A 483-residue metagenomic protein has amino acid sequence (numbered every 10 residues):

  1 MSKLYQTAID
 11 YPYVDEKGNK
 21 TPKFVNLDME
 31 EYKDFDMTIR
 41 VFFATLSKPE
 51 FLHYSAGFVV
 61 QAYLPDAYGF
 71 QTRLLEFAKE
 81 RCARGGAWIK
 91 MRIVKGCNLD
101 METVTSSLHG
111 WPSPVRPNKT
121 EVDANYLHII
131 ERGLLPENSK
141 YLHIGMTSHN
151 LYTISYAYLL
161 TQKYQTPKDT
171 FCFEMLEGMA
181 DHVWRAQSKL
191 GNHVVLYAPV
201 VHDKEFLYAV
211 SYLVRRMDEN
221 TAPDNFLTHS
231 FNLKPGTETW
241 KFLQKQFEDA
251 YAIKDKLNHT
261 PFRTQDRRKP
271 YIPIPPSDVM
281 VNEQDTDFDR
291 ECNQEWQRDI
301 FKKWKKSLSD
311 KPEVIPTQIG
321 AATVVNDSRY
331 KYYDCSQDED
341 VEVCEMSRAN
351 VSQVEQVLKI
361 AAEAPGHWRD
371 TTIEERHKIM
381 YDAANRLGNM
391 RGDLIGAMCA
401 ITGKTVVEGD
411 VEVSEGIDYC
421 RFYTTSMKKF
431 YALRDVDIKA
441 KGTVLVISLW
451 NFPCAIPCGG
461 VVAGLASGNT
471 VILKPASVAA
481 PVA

Functional and structural regions predicted by a protein language model:
M1-M280, Q284: Positively charged, amphipathic and often flexible ligand-engagement surfaces
L27, M146-H149, M217, D340 (+5 more regions): Conserved structural-core and active-site-/substrate-pathway-adjacent residues in large, well-folded domains of enzymes
D28, T147, S347, I447 (+1 more regions): Active-site-adjacent beta-strand anchor residues
L134, A321-T323, L433-D437: Replace "in large, NTP-powered and nucleic-acid-processing enzymes" with "in large, NTP-powered factors and other
H143, T166-F173, R215-L233, S336-A349 (+5 more regions): Conserved C-terminal structural/oligomerization subdomain of aldehyde/semialdehyde dehydrogenase
P223, F231-E345, E363: Hydrophobic face of amphipathic alpha-helices that form TPR/SEL1-like repeat modules and related alpha-solenoid
A321, D327, K331-Y333, Q337-F430: Glycine-rich loop-to-alpha-helix module at the N-terminal edge of alpha/beta enzyme cores
C399, G403, M427-A483: Rossmann-like NAD(P) dinucleotide-binding subdomain of oxidoreductase/dehydrogenase enzymes
